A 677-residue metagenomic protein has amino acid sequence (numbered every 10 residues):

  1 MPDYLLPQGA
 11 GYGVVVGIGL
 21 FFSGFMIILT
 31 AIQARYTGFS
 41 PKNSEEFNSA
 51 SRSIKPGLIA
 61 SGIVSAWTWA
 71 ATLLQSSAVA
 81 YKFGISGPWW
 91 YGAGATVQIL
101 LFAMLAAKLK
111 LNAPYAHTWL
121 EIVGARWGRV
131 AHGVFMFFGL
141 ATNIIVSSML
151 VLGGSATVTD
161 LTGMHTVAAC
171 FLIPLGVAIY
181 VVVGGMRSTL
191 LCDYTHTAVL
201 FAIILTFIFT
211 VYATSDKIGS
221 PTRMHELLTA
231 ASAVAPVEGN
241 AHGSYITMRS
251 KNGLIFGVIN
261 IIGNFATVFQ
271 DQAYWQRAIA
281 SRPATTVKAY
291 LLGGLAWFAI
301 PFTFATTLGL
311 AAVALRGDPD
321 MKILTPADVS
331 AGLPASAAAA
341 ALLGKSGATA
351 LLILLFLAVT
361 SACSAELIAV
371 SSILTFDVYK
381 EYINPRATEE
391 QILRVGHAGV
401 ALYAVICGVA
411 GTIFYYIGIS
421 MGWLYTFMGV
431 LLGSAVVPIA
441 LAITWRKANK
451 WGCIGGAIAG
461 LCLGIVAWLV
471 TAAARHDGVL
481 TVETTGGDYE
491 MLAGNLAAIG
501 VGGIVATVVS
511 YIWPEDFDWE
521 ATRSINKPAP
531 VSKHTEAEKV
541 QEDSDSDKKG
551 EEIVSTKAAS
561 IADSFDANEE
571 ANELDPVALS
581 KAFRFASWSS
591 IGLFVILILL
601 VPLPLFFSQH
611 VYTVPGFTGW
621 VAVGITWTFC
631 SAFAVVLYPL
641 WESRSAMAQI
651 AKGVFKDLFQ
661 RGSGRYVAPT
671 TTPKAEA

Functional and structural regions predicted by a protein language model:
M1-A677: Membrane-embedded helix-loop-helix hairpins and adjacent transmembrane boundary segments in multi-pass transporters
